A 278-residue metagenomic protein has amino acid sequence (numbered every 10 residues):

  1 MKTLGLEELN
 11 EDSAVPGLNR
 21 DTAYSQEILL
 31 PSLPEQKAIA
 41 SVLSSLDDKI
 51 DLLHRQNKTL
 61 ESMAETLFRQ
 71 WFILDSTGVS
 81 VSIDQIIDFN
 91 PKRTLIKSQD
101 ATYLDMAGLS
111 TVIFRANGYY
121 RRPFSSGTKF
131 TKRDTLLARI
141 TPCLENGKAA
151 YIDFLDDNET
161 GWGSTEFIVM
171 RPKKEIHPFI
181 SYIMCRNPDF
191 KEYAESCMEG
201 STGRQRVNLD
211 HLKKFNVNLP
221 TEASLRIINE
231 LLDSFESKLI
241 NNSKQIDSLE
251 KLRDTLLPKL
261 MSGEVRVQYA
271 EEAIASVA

Functional and structural regions predicted by a protein language model:
M1-E7, E27-L29: Well-ordered mid-protein domain cores that form the structural environment of catalytic cofactors
M1-T3, E11-V15, N19-R20, T128 (+2 more regions): A short beta-sheet element
D12-A14, I96-Y103, S196-M198: Short coil/turn segments at secondary-structure boundaries
T22-Q26, L46, E166-I168, H211-F215: Short amphipathic alpha-helical segments
S25-L95, E222-N229, D233-Y269: Non-catalytic DNA-recognition/assembly elements of restriction-modification systems
I28-L30, R171-P172, V217-L219: Short beta-strand-to-loop capping motifs
D84-A138, C143-E145, A150-N158, G163: Sequence-specific dsDNA recognition surfaces
R266, A270-A278: Amphipathic heptad-repeat alpha-helical coiled-coil/stalk segments that mediate oligomerization, filament/stalk
